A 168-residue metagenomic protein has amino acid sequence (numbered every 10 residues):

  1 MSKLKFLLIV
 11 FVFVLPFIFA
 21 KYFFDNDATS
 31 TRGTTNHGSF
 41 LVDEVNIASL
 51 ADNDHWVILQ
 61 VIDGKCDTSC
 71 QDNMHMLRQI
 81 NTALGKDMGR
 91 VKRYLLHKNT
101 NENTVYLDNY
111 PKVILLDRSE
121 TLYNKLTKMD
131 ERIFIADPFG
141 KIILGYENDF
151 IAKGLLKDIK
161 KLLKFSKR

Functional and structural regions predicted by a protein language model:
K3-F24: Hydrophobic membrane-insertion alpha-helices, especially the h-region of bacterial N-terminal signal peptides
N26-E44: Alpha-helical transmembrane signal-anchor/signal-peptide segments
L50-C70, L77: Short active-site neighborhood of thiol/selenol oxidoreductases, capturing the structured segment around
G64-S69, N101-E102, F150: Short acidic, S/G/P-rich loop/turn micro-motifs used as interaction or catalytic elements
M74-L95: Conserved helix-turn-beta segment immediately C-terminal to the redox Cys motif in thioredoxin-like folds
L77, E131-Y146: A short, hydrophobic beta-strand/beta-hairpin element that forms part of a small beta-sheet core
K92-P138: Short, internal strand/loop/helix patches that form the active-site neighborhood or redox-interaction surface
L122, K141-I143, E147-R168: Thiol-/selenol-based redox modules, centered on thioredoxin-like and closely related oxidoreductase domains
